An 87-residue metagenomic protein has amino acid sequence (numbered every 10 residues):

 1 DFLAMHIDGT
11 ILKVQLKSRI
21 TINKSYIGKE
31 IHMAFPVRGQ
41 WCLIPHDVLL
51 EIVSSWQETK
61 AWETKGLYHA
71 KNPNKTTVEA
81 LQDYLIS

Functional and structural regions predicted by a protein language model:
L3-S87: Mixed-charge (Asp/Glu-Lys/Arg
